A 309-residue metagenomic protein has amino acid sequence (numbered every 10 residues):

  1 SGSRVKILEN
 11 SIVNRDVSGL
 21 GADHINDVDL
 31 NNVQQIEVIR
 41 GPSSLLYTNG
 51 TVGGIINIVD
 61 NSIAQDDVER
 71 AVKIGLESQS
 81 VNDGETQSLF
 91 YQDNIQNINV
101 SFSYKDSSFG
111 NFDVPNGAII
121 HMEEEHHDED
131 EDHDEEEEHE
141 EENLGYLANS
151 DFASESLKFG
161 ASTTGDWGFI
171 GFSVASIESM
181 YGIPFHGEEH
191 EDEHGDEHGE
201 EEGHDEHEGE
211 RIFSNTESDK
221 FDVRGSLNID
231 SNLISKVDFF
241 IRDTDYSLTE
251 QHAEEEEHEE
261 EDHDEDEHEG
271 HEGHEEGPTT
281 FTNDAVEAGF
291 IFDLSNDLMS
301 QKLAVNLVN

Functional and structural regions predicted by a protein language model:
S1, L8, D23-N26, V38 (+2 more regions): N-terminal periplasmic accessory domains that precede and gate Gram-negative outer-membrane beta-barrel machines
S1-G2, N14, N61, Q79-V81 (+6 more regions): Structural signature of outer-membrane beta-barrel domains
S3-V5, V68-V72, E85-Q87, Q96-V100 (+6 more regions): Outer-envelope beta-barrel architecture signal
R4, N14-D16, P42-L46, A64-Q65 (+1 more regions): Short beta-strands and strand-coil junctions in structured, solvent-facing domains, enriched
I12-R40: Short acidic/polar hinge/loop motifs at secondary-structure boundaries that mediate gating or recognition
I74-S80, D93, F102-D106, T163 (+4 more regions): Transmembrane beta-barrel strands of outer-membrane/channel proteins
N82-S108, H121-P184, F213-D230: Transmembrane beta-barrel wall of Gram-negative outer-membrane proteins
A148-S150, S154, F169-K236, D243-H258 (+1 more regions): Flexible loop and strand-edge segments within Gram-negative outer membrane beta-barrel domains
